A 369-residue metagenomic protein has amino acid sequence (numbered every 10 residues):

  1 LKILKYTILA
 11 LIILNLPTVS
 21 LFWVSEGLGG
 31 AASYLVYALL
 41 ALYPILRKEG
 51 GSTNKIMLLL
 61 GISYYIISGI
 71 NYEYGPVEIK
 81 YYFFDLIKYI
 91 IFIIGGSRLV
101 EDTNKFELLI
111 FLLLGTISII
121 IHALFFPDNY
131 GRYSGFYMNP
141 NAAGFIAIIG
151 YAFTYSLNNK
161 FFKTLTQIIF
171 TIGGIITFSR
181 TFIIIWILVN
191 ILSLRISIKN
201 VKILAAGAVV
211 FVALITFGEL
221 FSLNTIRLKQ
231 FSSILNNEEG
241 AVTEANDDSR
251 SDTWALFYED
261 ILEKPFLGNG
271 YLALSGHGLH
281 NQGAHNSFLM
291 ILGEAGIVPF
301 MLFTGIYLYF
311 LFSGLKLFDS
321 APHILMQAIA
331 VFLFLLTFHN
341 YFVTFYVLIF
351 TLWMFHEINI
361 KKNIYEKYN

Functional and structural regions predicted by a protein language model:
L1-R47, G61-P76, D85, H122-A123 (+2 more regions): N-terminal signal-anchor transmembrane segment
S20-A32, V77-K80, G135-N141, T164-R195 (+2 more regions): Helix-loop-helix junctions and helix-breaking kinks within/between transmembrane helices of multi-pass membrane
Y37, I324-F334, N340-N369: Transmembrane alpha-helices of multi-pass inner-membrane enzymes
A38-G50, L60-S118, G150, S193-L194 (+1 more regions): Transmembrane alpha-helical segments and their membrane-water interfaces
K55, N190-I191, R195, N200-V201 (+2 more regions): Hydrophobic transmembrane alpha-helices and their immediate junctions
F92, E101-N129, M138-I196: Alpha-helical transmembrane segments of multi-pass inner-membrane proteins
S134, E239-A295: Long extracytoplasmic/lumenal interhelical loops at the membrane interface of multi-pass membrane proteins
L194-E239, Y258-E263: A membrane-periplasm/extracellular boundary helix in multi-pass inner-membrane enzymes that assemble envelope glycans
